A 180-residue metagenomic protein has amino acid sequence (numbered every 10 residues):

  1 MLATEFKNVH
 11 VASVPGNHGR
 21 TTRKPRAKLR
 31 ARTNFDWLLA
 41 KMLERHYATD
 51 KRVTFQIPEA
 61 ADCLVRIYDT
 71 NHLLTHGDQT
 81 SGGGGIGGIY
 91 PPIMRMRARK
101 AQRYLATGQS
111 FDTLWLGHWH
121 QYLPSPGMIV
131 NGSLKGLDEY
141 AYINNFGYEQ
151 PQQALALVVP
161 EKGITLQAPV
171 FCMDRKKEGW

Functional and structural regions predicted by a protein language model:
M1-R45: Core catalytic region of metal-dependent phosphoesterases/phosphodiesterases, especially metallo-beta-lactamase-like
T4, V11, V65, D174-W180: Catalytic phosphate/metal-binding cores of nucleic-acid and nucleotide-processing enzymes, i.e., regions that mediate
V9-N17, T54-C63: Acidic carboxylate-rich catalytic motifs and surrounding loops in phosphoryl-/glycosyl-chemistry enzymes
L29-A61, I67-M173: Conserved beta-sheet core of the metallophosphoesterase superfamily
